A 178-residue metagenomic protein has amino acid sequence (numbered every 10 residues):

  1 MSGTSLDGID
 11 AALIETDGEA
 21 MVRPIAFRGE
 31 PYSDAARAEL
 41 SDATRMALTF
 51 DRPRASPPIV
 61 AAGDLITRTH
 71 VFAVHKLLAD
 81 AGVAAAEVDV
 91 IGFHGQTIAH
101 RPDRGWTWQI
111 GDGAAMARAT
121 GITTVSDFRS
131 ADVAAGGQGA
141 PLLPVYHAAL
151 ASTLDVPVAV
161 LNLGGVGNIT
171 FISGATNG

Functional and structural regions predicted by a protein language model:
M1-G178: Short acidic/glycine-rich loops and adjacent helix/strand connectors that line catalytic pockets where negatively
